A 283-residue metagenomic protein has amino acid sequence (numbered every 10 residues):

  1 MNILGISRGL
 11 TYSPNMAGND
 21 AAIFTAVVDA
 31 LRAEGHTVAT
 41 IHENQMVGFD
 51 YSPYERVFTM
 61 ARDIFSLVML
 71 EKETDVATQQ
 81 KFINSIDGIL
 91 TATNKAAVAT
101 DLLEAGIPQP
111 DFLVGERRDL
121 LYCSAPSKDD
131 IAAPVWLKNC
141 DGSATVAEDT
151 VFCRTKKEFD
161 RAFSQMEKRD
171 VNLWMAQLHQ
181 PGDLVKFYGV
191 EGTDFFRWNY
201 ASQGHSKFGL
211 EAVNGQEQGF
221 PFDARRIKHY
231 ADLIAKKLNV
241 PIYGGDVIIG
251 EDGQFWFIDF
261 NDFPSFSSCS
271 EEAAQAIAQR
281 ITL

Functional and structural regions predicted by a protein language model:
L4-S13, T78-Q79, I89-L184, R225: Active-site nucleotide/adenylate-binding loops and adjacent lid/helix of ATP-dependent enzymes
L10-E116, L120-Y122: Conserved N-proximal alpha/beta basic substrate-recognition cap immediately N-terminal to, or forming the N-lobe
N15, L67-L70, N94, V146-E148 (+3 more regions): Short glycine-/acidic-enriched loop or helix-start segments at secondary-structure transitions that form or flank
A30, P221-F222, K236-V240, I249-L283: C-terminal active-site "lid" helix and adjoining low-complexity regulatory extension at the edge of ATP-using catalytic
R62, L113, C140, H179-Q180 (+3 more regions): Anionic group-transfer/hydrolysis microenvironments
V135, D194-F196, Y243, W256-D259: Protein kinase-like catalytic core scaffold
V151-L238: Phosphate-binding site of ATP-dependent enzymes
W174, V185, V240-D252: A short glycine-rich, hydrophobically flanked beta-strand micro-motif that places a catalytic Asp/Glu for divalent metal
